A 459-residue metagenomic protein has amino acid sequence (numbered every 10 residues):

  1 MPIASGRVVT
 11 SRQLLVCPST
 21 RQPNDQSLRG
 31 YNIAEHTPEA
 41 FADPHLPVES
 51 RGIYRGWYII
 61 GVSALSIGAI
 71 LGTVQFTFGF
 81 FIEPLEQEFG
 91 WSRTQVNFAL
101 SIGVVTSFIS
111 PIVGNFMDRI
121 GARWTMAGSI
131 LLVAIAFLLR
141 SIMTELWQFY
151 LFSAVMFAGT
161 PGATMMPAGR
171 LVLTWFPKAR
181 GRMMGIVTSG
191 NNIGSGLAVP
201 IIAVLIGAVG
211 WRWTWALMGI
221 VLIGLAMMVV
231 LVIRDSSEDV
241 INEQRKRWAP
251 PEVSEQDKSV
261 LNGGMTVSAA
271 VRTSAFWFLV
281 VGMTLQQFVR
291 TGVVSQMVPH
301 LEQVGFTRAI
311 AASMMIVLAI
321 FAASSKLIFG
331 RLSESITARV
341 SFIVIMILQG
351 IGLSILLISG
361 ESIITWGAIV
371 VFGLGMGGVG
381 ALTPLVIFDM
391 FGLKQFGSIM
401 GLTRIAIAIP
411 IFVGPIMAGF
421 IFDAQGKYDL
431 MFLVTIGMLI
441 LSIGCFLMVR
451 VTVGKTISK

Functional and structural regions predicted by a protein language model:
V74-E83, S268-S324: Extracytoplasmic gate region of multi-pass secondary transporters
L85, G162-F176, G378-F391: Intracellular juxtamembrane helix-capping segments at the cytosolic ends of symmetry-related transmembrane helices
S101-N115, I316-I328: Central cavity-lining transmembrane alpha-helices of secondary-active solute carriers, predominantly the Major
I109-L146, S333: Conserved MFS/SLC helix-loop-helix module at the cytosolic interface between two early adjacent transmembrane helices
T125-L138, V340-S354: Structural signature of the two symmetry-related core transmembrane helices
A136, Q148-A163, I364-G377: Hydrophobic core of transmembrane alpha-helices in multi-pass small-molecule transporters, especially MFS/SLC-type
A154-S189: Cytoplasmic helix-loop-helix junction between adjacent transmembrane helices in 12-TM secondary transporters
N191-E238: Helix-loop-helix hairpin linking two adjacent transmembrane segments in secondary transporters
